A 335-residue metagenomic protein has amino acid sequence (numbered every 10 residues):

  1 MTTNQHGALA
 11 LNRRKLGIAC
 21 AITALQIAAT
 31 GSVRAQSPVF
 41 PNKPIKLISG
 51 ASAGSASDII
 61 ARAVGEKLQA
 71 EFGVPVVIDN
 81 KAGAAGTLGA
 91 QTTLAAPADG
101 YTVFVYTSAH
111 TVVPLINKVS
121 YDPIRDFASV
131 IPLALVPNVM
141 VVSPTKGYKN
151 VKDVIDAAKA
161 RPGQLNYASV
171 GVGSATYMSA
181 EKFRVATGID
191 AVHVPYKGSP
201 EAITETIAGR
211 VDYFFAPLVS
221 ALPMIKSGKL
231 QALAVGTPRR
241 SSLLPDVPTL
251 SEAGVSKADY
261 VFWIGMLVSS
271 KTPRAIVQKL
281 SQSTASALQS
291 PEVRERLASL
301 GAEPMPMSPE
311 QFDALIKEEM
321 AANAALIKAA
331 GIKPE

Functional and structural regions predicted by a protein language model:
M1-A29: N-terminal secretory signal peptides
T2, F40-P44, A186-T187, E252 (+1 more regions): An extracytoplasmic/periplasmic, membrane-proximal ligand-sensing/linker region
A35-D126, Q164, I189-D212, P304-M307 (+1 more regions): N-terminal (or domain-start) structured segment
I59, A63, L88, T92 (+13 more regions): Extracytoplasmic/secreted proteins, especially bacterial periplasmic and envelope-associated proteins
A95-Y101, L115-E201, L250, W263-R296: Hinge/capping helix and adjacent helix->loop/strand transition within the periplasmic-binding protein
V105-H110, S199, A216-A221, G236-P238 (+2 more regions): Beta->alpha turn/N-cap motifs
L135, A221-Q289, A321: C-terminal lobe and pocket-closing loops of periplasmic/extracytoplasmic Venus-flytrap solute-binding proteins
